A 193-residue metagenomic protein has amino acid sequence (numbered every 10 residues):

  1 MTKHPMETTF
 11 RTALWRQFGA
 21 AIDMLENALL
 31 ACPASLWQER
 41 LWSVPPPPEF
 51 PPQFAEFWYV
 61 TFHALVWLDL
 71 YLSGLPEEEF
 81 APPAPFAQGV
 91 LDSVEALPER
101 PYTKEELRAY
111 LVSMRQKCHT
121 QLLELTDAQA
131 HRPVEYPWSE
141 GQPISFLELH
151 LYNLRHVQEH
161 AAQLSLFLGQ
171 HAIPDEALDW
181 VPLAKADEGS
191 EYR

Functional and structural regions predicted by a protein language model:
P5, R11, W15-G19, D23-E26 (+2 more regions): Short, contiguous alpha-helical
F18, I22, L29, L111 (+1 more regions): Hydrophobic alpha-helical core bundles mediating ligand binding, dimerization, or RNAP-core interactions
L30-E39, T120-R132, G169-E176: Surface-exposed helix-capping loop/turn segments at secondary-structure junctions
S93-E135, S145-H160: Acidic/histidine-rich alpha-helical segments that form the ligand environment of transition-metal centers
